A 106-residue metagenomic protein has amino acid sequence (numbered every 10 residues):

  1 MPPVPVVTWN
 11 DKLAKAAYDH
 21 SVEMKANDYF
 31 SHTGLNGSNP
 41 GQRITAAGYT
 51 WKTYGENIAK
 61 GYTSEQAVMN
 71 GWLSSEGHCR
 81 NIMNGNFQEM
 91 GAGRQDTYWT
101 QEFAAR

Functional and structural regions predicted by a protein language model:
M1-K12, Q95, R106: Intrinsically disordered, low-complexity, Pro/Ser/Thr/Asn/Gly/Ala-rich spacer/linker segments adjacent to signal
M1-P3, M24, K52, E76: A generic, residue-level signal for flexible/boundary positions that often mark functional hotspots
D11-E65, I82: Short, surface-exposed glycine/acidic/tryptophan-bearing loops
W51, E56-R106: Disulfide-stabilized extracellular recognition modules
